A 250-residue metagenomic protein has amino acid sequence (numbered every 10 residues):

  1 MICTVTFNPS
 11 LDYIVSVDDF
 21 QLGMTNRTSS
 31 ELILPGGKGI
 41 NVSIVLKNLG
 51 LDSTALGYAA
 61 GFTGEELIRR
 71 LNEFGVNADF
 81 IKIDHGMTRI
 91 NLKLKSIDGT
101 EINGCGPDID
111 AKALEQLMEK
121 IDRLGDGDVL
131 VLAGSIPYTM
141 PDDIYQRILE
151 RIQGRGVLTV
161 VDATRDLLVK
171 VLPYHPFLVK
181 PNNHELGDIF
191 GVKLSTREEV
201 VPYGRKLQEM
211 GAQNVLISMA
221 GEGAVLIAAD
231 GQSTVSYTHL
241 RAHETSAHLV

Functional and structural regions predicted by a protein language model:
M1-Q21: Positively charged, low-complexity intrinsically disordered leader regions
I2, S53, A78, T159 (+1 more regions): Hydrophobic anchor at the start of a short beta-strand that flanks the dinucleotide cofactor-binding loop
R27-M87: Substrate-binding N-lobe of the ribokinase-like
I83, K93-D126: Conserved phosphate-binding/catalytic loop of the ribokinase/pfkB sugar-kinase fold
I90-L94, A224-L226: Short beta-strand scaffold segments in enzyme catalytic cores
E101-N103, G127-G134, D162, K180-E185: Short beta-strands and strand-loop turn motifs
Q146-T159, A163-G231: Conserved phosphate/ATP/ADP-binding segment of small-molecule kinases
T238-T245: Conserved small/polar residues in nucleotide/adenosyl-binding loops
